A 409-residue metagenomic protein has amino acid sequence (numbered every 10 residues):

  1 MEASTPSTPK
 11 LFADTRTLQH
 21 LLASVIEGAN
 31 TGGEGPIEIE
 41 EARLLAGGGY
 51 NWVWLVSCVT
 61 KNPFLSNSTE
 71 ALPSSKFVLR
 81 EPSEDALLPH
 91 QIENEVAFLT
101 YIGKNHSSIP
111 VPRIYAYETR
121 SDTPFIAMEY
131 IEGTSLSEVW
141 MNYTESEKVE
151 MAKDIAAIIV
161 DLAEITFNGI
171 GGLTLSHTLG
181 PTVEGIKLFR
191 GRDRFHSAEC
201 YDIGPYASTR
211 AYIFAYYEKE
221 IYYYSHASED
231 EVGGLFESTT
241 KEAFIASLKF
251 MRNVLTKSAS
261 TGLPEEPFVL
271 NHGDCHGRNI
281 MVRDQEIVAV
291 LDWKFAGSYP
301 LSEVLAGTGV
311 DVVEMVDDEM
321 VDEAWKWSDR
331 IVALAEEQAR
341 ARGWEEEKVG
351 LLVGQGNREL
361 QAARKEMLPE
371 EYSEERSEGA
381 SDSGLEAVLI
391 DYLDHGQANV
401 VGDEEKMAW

Functional and structural regions predicted by a protein language model:
M1-R43: Juxta-kinase regulatory segment immediately upstream of eukaryotic protein kinase catalytic domains
A13, T17-L21, W52, N94-F98 (+10 more regions): Acidic, Ser/Thr-rich intrinsically disordered and amphipathic helical segments
E41-Y222, H226-S228, S238, T261-P267 (+1 more regions): ATP-binding pocket architecture of kinase catalytic cores
R190-G234, E319-W409: Helical subdomain adjoining the active site within ATP-dependent kinase catalytic cores
V232-I245: Conserved P-loop NTPase mechanochemical-coupling segment
A246-S258: N-terminal flanking helix/linker immediately upstream of nucleotide/cofactor-binding cores
E265-L270, H276-G277, M281-A339: Active-site Asp-x-Gly
